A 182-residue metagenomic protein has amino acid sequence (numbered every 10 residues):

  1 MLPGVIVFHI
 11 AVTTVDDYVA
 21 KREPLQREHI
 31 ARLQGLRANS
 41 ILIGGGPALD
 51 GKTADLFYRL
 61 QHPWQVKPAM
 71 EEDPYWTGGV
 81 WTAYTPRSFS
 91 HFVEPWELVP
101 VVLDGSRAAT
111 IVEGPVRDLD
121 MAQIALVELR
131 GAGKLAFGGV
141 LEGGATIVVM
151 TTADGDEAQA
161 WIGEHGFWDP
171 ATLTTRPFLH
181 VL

Functional and structural regions predicted by a protein language model:
M1-L182: Conserved, structured core segments of small domains
